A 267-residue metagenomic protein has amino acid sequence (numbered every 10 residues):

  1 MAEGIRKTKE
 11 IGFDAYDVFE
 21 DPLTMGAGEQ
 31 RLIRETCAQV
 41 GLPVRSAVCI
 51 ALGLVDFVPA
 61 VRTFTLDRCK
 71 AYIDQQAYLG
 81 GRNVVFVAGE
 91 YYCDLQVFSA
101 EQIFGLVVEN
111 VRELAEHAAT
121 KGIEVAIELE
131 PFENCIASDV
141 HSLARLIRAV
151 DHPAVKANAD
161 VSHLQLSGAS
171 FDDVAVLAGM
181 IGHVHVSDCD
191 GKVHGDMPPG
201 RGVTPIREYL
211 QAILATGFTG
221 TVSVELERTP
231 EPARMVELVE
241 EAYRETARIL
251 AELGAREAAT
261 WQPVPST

Functional and structural regions predicted by a protein language model:
M1-K9, A137-K156, H163-T267: Histidine-acidic metal/acid-base catalytic patches
I5-E10, M25-A47, A71-G81, R112-T120 (+3 more regions): Acidic (Asp/Glu)-rich catalytic clusters
T8, Y16, C37, T65 (+8 more regions): Conserved, mostly hydrophobic/aromatic
Y16-V18, V44-C49, V84-F86, V125-I127 (+3 more regions): Hydrophobic faces of well-ordered beta-strands that scaffold small-molecule active sites in alpha/beta enzyme cores
V18-Q30, G53-A60, Y92-Q96, F132-S138 (+3 more regions): Acidic-and-aromatic substrate-binding clefts and catalytic sites of carbohydrate-active enzymes
E29, F64-R68, L106-N110, T204-P205 (+1 more regions): Soluble or luminal CAZymes and related metallo-dependent hydrolases
Q39, V55-K156, L166: Active-site acidic/histidine proton-transfer and metal-coordination neighborhood in alpha/beta enzyme cores
C49-L54, E90-D94, D188-H194: Conserved radical SAM core fold
